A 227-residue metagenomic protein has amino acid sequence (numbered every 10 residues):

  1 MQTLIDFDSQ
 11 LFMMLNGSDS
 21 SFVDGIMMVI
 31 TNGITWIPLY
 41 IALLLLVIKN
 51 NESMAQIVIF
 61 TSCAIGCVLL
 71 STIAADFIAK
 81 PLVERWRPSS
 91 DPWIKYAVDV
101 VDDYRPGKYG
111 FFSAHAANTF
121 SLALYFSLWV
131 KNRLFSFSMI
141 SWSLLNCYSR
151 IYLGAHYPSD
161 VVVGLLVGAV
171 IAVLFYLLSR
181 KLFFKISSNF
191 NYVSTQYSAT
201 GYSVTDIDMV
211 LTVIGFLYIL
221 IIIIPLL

Functional and structural regions predicted by a protein language model:
M1-Y40, A75-R105, I224: N-terminal transmembrane-helix/juxtamembrane module of multi-pass inner/ER membrane proteins
I5, F60-A64, V68, W142 (+1 more regions): Alpha-helical transmembrane segments of multi-pass membrane proteins, especially transporters and channels
I30-K49, S62, H115-N118: Hydrophobic alpha-helical transmembrane segments
G33-I34, S53, V130-L134: Transmembrane helix interruption/hinge and helix-loop junction motifs
L43, L70, A74-A79, I171-F183: Alpha-helical membrane-inserting segments
L45-A75, F135-S138: Interfacial segments of alpha-helical transmembrane regions
S62-L82, G215-I222, L227: N-terminal signal-anchor transmembrane alpha helix
D99-L227: Membrane-embedded catalytic cores of phosphoryl/pyrophosphoryl-handling enzymes
